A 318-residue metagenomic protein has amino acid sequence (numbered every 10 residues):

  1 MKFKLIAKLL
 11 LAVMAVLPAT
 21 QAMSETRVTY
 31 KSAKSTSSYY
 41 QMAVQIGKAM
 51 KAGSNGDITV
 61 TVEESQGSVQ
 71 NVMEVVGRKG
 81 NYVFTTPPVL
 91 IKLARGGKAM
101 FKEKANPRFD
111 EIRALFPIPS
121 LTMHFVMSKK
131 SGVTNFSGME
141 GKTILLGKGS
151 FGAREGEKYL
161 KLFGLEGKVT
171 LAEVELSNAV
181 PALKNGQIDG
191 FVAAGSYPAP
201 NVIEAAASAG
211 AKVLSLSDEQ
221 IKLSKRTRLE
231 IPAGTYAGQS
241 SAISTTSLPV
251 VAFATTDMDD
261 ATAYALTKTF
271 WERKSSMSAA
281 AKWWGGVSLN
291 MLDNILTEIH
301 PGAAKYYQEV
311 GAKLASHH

Functional and structural regions predicted by a protein language model:
M1-L9: Bacterial N-terminal signal peptides that target proteins for export
L17-S24: Sec/Tat signal peptide C-region and signal peptidase I cleavage site
E25-L93: N-terminal (or domain-start) structured segment
R27-G53, I58, P117-N185, L289 (+2 more regions): Bilobed "Venus flytrap"/periplasmic-binding protein-like clamshell domains and structurally analogous long
Y82-P119: Acidic, polar ligand-binding/catalytic clefts
P87, G96-A99, K104-A105, G167-T256: Pocket-lining segment of extracytoplasmic ligand-binding domains
I118-V133, T227-R228, L248-T262: A bilobed periplasmic-binding-protein/Venus flytrap-type ligand-binding module shared by bacterial periplasmic
N178, K184-N185, G195-E204, S208 (+3 more regions): An extracytoplasmic/periplasmic, membrane-proximal ligand-sensing/linker region
